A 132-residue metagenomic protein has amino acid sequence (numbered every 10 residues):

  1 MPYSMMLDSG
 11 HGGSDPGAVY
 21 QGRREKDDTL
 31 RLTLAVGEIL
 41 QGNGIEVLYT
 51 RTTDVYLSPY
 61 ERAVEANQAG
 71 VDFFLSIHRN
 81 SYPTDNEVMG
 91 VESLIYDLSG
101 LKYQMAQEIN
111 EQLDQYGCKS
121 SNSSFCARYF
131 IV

Functional and structural regions predicted by a protein language model:
P2-G22: Short glycine-rich His-centered loop
P2-S4, R23, D27-V132: Active-site-proximal helix/loop segments of hydrolytic enzymes
